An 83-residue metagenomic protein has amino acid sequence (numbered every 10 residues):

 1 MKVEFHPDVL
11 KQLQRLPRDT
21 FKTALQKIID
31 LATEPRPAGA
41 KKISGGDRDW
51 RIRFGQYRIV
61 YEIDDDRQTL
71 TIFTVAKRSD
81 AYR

Functional and structural regions predicted by a protein language model:
K2-P7, K11-R15, D19-K22, P37 (+3 more regions): Enriched for short, Lys/Arg-rich terminal
I29-I52: A short, surface-exposed loop/turn module that caps and links secondary-structure elements
